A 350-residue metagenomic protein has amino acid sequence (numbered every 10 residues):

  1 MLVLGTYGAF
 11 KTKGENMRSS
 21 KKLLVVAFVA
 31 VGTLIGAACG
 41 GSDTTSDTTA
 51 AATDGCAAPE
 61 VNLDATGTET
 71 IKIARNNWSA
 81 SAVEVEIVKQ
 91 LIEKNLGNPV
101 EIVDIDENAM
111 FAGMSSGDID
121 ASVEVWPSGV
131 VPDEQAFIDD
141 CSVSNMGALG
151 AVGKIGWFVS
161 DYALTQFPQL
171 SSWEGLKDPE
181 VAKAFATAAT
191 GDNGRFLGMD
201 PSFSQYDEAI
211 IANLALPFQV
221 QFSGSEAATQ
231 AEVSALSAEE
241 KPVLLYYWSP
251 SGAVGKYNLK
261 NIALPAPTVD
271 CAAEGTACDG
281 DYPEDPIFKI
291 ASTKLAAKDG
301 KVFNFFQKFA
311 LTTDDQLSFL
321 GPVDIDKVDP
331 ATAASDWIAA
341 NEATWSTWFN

Functional and structural regions predicted by a protein language model:
L34-A38: C-terminal motif of bacterial Sec signal peptides marking the signal peptidase cleavage site
C39-T48: Bacterial lipoprotein signal-peptidase II cleavage site
T53-E86, E107-N108: Extracytoplasmic "Venus flytrap"
T66-A80, N98-V103, N193-L197, F306: Short, well-ordered beta-strand elements
V85, V103-C141, E232-S234, G252-Y257: Pocket-flanking alpha-helical
G113, I119-V123, G194-C271: Ligand-binding pocket segment of bilobal, Venus flytrap-like solute-binding proteins
S142-F196: A conserved helix-loop-strand patch within extracytoplasmic ligand-binding domains of the periplasmic binding
I155-T165, D285-K298, G321-P322: A bilobed periplasmic-binding-protein/Venus flytrap-type ligand-binding module shared by bacterial periplasmic
